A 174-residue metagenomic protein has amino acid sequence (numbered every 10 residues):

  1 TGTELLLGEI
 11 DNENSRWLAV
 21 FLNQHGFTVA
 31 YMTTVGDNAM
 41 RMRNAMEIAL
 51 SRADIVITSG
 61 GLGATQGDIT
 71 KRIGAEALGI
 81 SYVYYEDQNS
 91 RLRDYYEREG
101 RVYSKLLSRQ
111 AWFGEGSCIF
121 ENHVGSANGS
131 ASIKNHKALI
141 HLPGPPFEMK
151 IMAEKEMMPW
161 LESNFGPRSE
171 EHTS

Functional and structural regions predicted by a protein language model:
T1-T3, T58-Q66, P143-G144: Glycine-rich beta-strand-to-loop/alpha-helix junction loops that act as flexible
T1-T33: Glycine-rich phosphate/diphosphate-binding loop of Rossmann-like nucleotide-binding domains
Y31-R41: Short beta->alpha junction loops
R41, S51, I69-N164: Proline/glycine-rich low-complexity loops and linkers
M42, M46-A49, L62: Glycine/small-residue-rich interface belts in oligomeric ring/scaffold proteins and their assembly partners
D54: Conserved acidic residues
G166-R168: Membrane-proximal juxtamembrane linkers immediately C-terminal to transmembrane helices
E171-T173: Conserved small/polar residues in nucleotide/adenosyl-binding loops
